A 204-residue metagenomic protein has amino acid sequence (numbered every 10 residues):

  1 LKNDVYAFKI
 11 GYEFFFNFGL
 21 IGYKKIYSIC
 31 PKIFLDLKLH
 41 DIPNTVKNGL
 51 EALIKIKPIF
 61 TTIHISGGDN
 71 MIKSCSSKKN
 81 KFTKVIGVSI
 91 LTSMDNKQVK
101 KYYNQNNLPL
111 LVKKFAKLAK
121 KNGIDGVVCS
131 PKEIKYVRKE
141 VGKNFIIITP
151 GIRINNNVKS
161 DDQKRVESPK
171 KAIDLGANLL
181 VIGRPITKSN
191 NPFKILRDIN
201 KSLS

Functional and structural regions predicted by a protein language model:
L1-I10, A119, G123: Catalytic domains of carbohydrate-active enzymes, especially glycoside hydrolases
N3, I56, N122, L175-G176: Structural motif
V5, P31-K32, T83, F145: A structural micro-motif
Y6-F60: Metabolite-binding pocket within alpha/beta catalytic cores that recognizes anionic/polar moieties
F8, K38, T61, A119 (+4 more regions): Conserved, mostly hydrophobic/aromatic
F14, E133-I134, I186: Alpha-helix capping/helix-boundary segments
D41, T45-I134, E140-I148, R153-K159: Conserved anion-binding
I72-K78, I173-L175, I186-S204: C-terminal helical cap(s) of enzyme catalytic domains, especially alpha/beta-barrels
